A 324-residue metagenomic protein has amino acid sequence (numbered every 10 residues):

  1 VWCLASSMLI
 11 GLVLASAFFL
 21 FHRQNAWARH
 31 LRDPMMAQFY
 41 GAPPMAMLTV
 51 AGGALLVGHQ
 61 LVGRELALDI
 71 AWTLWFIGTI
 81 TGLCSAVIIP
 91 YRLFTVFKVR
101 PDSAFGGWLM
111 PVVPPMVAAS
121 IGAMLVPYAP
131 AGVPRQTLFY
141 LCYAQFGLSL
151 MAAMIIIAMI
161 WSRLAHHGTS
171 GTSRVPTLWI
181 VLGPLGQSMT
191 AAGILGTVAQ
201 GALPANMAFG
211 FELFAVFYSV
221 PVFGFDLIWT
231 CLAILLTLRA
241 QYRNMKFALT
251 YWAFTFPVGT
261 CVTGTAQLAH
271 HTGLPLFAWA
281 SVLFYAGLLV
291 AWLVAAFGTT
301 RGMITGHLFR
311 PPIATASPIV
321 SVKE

Functional and structural regions predicted by a protein language model:
V1-A17, L31: N-terminal signal-anchor module of multipass membrane proteins
W2, N25-G52, A71-W75, F94-M124 (+6 more regions): Juxtamembrane helix-loop boundaries in multi-pass membrane proteins
G52-L93: A generic, well-ordered mixed alpha/beta core segment in the N-terminal half of proteins
W108-A233: Generic multipass alpha-helical transmembrane bundles of integral membrane proteins
A129-F139, A199-G210, A240-R243, T265-F284: Extracellular/periplasmic helix-loop-helix junctions in multi-pass membrane proteins
F209-T272: Extended, compositionally biased non-globular segments
V222-F223, A278-V294: Small-residue-rich transmembrane alpha-helices that serve as helix-helix interface/gating elements in multipass
